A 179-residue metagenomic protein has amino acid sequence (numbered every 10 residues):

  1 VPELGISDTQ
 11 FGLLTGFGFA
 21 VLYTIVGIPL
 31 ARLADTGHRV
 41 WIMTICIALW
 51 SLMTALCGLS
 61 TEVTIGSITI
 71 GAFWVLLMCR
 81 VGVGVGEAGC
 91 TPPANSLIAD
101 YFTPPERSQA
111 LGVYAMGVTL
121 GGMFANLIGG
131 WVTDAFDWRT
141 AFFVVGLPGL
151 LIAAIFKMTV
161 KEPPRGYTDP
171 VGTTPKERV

Functional and structural regions predicted by a protein language model:
V1-T24: Extracellular/periplasmic helix-loop-helix junction of adjacent transmembrane segments in MFS-like secondary
L13-F17, V21, A48, V81 (+1 more regions): Transmembrane alpha-helical cores of Major Facilitator Superfamily
G16-I28, A88, G122-M123: Residue-level signature of mid-helix packing/kink "hotspots" within the transmembrane helices of 12-pass Major
I25-I68: Conserved MFS/SLC helix-loop-helix module at the cytosolic interface between two early adjacent transmembrane helices
M53, G66-A88: Hydrophobic core of transmembrane alpha-helices in multi-pass small-molecule transporters, especially MFS/SLC-type
C79-T119: Cytoplasmic helix-loop-helix junction between adjacent transmembrane helices in 12-TM secondary transporters
Y114, V118-E162: Helix-loop-helix hairpin linking two adjacent transmembrane segments in secondary transporters
V160-V179: Flexible cytoplasmic inter-helical loops of multi-pass small-molecule transporters
